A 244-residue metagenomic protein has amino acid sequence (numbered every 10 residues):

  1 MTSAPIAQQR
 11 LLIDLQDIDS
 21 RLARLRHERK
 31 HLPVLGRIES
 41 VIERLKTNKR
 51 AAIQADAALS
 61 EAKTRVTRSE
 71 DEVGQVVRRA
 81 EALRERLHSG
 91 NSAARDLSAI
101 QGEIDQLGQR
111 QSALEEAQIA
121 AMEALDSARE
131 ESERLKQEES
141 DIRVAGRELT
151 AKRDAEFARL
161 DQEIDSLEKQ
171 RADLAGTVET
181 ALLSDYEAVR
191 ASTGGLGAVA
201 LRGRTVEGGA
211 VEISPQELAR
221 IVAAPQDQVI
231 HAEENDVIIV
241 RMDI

Functional and structural regions predicted by a protein language model:
M1-P5, S20-S60, R86, E133-R147: Short, charge-rich amphipathic alpha-helices with coiled-coil/heptad character
E39-K46, E70, L97-D105, A124-L125 (+1 more regions): Short, charged, amphipathic alpha-helical segments
K49, E72-S112: Extended, amphipathic alpha-helical coiled-coil scaffold segments used for oligomerization/tethering in eukaryotic
Q54-V66, L107-A128, L174-A175: Amphipathic alpha-helical coiled-coil segments
R68-A80, L114-E139, S184: Long amphipathic alpha-helical coiled-coil segments
L125-L160, R241-I244: Non-transmembrane, heptad-repeat alpha-helical coiled-coil rod segments that act as dimerization/spacing scaffolds
G146-G208: Coiled-coil termination/hinge junctions
V206-G209, H231-N235: Short cysteine-rich clusters marking metal-coordination/redox-active sites
